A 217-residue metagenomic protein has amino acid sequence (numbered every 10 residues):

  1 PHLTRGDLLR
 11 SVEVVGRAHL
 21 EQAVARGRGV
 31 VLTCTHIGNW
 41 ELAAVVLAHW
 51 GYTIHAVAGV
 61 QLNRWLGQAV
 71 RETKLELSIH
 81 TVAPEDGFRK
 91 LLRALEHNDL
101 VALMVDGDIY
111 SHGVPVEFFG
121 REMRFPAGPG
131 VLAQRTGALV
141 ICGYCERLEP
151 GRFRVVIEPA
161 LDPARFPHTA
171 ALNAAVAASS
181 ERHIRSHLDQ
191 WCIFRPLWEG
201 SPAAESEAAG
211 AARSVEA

Functional and structural regions predicted by a protein language model:
P1-H2, A58: Long, hydrophobic, amphipathic alpha-helical segments used as structural scaffolds
H2-V30, G38: A short, well-structured juxtamembrane/interface segment
R10-V14, N63, T81-P84, E122-M123 (+1 more regions): A conditional alpha-helix N-cap/helix-loop micro-motif detector
E13-G16, W40-A44, L62-N63, V101-L103 (+1 more regions): Short hydrophobic/aromatic-rich motifs at helix boundaries and adjacent loops
V15, V57, E158: Residues in well-ordered beta-strands of folded domains
V24-R26, H49, T53, E85-A217: Non-catalytic C-terminal accessory region of glycerolipid acyltransferases and related lyso-lipid remodeling enzymes
R26-E85, S111-V116: Catalytic core of membrane glycerolipid acyltransferases/transacylases, capturing the structured, soluble-facing
